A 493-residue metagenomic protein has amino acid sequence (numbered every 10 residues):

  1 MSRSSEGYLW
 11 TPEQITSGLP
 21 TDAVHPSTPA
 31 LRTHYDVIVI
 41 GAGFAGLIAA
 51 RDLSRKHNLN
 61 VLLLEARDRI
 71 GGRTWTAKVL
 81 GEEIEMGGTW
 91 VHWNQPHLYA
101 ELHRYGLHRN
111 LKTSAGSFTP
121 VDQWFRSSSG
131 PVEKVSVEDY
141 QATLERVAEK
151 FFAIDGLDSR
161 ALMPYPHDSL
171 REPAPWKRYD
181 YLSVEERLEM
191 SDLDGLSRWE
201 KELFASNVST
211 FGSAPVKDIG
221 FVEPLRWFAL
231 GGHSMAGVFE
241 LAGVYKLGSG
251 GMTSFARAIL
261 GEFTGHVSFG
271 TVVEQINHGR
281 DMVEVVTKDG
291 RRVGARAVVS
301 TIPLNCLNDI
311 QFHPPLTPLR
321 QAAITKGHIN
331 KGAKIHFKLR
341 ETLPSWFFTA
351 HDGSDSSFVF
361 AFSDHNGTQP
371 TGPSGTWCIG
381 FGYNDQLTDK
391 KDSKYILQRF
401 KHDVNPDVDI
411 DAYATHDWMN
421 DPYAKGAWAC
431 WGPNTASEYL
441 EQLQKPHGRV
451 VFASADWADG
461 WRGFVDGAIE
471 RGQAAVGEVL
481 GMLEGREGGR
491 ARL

Functional and structural regions predicted by a protein language model:
S2-V24, M282, H351-L493: Conserved flavin/dinucleotide-binding core of flavoenzymes
R32-L63: N-terminal Rossmann-like FAD-binding beta1-loop-alpha1 element of flavoenzymes
S54-L80: Glycine-rich FAD pyrophosphate-binding loop
G72-L98, T113-G116, A161-P173, V222-G237: Glycine-rich active-site loop/strand segments that organize a redox cofactor
E82-R160: Dinucleotide-binding Rossmann-like beta1-alpha1 core, especially the glycine-rich loop that anchors the ADP
P166-V272, R280-M282, Q311: Active-site/ligand-binding neighborhood in enzyme catalytic cores
F269-C378, G382-T388: Mid-domain catalytic core of redox enzymes that form a hydrophobic substrate pocket/lid adjacent to a catalytic redox
